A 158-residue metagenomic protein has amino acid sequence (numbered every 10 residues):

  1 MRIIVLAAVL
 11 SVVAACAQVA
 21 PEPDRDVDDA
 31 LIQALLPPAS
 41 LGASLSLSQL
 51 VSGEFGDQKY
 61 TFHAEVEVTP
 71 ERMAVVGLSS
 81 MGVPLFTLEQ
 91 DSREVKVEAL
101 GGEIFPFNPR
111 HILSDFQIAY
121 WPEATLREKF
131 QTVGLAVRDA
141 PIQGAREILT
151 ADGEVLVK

Functional and structural regions predicted by a protein language model:
R2-V9: Sec-dependent signal peptide recognition, specifically the positively charged N-region followed immediately by
V12-A15: C-terminal motif of bacterial Sec signal peptides marking the signal peptidase cleavage site
A17-A20: Bacterial signal peptide processing site
P38-G56: A short, Trp-centered hydrophobic/proline-enriched beta-strand micro-motif
L50-V83, Q90-R93: N-terminal beta-strand/beta-hairpin edge segment
S80-P84, E103-F105, E154-L156: Short, surface-exposed beta-strand-loop junctions and turns on beta-sheet-rich folds
V95-E128: Acidic/charged, solvent-exposed loop-and-adjacent secondary-structure segments enriched in E/D, K/R, S/T, and G/P
V133-K158: Gly/Pro-enriched, hydrophobic low-complexity segments that function as extracytoplasmic propeptides/linkers
